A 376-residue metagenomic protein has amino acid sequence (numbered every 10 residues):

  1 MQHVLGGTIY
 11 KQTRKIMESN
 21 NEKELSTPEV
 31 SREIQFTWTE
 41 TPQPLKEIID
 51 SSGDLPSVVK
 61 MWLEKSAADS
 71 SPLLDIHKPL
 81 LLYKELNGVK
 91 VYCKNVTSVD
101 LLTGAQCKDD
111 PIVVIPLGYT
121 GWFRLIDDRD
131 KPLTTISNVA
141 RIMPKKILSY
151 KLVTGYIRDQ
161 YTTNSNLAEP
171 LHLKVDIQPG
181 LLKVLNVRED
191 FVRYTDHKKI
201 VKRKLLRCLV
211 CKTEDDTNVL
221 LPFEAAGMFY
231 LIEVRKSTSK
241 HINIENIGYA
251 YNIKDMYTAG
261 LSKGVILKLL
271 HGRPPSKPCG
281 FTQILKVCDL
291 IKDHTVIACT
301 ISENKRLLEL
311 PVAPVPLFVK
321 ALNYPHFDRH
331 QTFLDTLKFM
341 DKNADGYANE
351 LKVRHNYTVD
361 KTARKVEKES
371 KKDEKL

Functional and structural regions predicted by a protein language model:
Q2-L376: Src homology 3 (SH3)-mediated interaction modules
